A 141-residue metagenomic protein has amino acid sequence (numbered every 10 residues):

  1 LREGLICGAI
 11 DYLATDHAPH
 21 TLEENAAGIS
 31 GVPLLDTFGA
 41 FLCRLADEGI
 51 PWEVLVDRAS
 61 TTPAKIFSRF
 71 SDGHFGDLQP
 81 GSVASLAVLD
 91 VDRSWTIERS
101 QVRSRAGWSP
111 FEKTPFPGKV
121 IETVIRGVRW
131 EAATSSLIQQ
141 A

Functional and structural regions predicted by a protein language model:
L1: Phosphate/diphosphate-binding loops
G4-C7, Y12-L13, H17-V91: His/Asp/Glu-enriched, well-ordered alpha-helical/loop segment that forms or immediately abuts the divalent-metal
P80-A141: C-terminal cap of metal-dependent C-N hydrolases
